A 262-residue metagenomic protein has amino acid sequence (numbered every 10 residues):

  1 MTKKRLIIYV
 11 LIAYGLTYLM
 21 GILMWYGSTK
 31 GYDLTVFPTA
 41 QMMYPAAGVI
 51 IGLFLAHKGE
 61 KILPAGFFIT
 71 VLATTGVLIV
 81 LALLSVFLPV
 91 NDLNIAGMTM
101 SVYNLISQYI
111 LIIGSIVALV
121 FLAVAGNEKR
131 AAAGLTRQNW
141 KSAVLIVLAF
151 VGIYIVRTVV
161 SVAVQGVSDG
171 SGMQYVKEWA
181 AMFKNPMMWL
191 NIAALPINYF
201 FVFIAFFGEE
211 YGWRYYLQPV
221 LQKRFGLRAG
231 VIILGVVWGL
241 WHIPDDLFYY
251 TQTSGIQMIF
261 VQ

Functional and structural regions predicted by a protein language model:
K3-F206: Specific transmembrane helices
Y9, Q41, P45, E210 (+3 more regions): Membrane-embedded glycan transfer/ligation machinery that uses polyprenyl lipid-linked sugar donors/oligosaccharides
V10, T17-L23, R228-G239, T251-Q262: Functionally important transmembrane alpha-helices
T17, A133, E210, L221 (+1 more regions): Divalent metal-coordination and catalytic microenvironments
M20, L111, G212-W213, D245: Hydrophobic side chains within alpha-helical segments
Y154-G170, E209-E210, V231-Y249: Transmembrane alpha-helix/helix-exit interface in multi-pass inner-membrane proteins
S168-P186, G212, L217-P219, D246-M258: Membrane-interface interhelical connector segments
F207-G235: Membrane-interface helix/loop boundary segments of multi-pass membrane proteins
